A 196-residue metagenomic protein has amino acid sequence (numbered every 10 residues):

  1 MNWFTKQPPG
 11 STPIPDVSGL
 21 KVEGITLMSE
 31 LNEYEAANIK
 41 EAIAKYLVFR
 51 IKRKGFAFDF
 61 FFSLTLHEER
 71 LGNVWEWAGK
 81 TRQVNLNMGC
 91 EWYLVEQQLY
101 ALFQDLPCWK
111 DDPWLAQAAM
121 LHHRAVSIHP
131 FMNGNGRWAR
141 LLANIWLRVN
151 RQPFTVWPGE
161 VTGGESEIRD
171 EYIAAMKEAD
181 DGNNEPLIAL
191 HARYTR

Functional and structural regions predicted by a protein language model:
M1-R196: FIC/Doc superfamily catalytic core
